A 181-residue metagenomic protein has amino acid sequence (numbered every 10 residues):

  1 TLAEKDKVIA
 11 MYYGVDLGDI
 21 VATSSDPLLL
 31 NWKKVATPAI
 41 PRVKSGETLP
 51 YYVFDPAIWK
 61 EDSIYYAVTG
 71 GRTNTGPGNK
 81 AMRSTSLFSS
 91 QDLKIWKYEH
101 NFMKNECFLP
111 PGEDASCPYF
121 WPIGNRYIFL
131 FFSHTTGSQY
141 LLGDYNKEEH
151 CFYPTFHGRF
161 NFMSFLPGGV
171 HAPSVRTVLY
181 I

Functional and structural regions predicted by a protein language model:
T1-D55, W59-P111, P122-L166, V178-I181: Beta-rich carbohydrate-recognition and catalytic domains
D55-A57, C117-Y119, A172-S174: Conserved beta-strand position repeated once per blade in WD40 beta-propeller domains
A115-C117, S138-Y140, V170: Transmembrane beta-barrel architecture of outer membranes
